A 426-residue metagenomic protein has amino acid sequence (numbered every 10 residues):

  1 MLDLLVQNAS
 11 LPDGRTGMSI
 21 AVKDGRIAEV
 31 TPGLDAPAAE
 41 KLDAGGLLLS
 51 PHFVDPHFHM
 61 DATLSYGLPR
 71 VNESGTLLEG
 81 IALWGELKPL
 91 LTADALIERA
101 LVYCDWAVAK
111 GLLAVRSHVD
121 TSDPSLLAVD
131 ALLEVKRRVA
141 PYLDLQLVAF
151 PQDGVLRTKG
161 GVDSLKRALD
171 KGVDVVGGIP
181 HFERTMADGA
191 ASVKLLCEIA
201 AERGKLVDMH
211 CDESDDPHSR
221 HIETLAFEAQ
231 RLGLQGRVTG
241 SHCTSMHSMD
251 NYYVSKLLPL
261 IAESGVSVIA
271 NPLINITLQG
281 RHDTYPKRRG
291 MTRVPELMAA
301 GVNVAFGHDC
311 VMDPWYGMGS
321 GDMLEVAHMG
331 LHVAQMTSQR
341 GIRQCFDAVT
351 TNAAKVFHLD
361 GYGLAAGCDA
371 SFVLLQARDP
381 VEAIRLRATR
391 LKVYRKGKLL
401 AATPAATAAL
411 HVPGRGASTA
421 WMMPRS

Functional and structural regions predicted by a protein language model:
M1-M18, V22-A28, P32-L34, I342-S426: Active-site microenvironment of metallo-dependent hydrolases
L2-V6, D35-T76, L101: Replace "His-x-His-based motif
A9, G25, G46, H57 (+11 more regions): Divalent metal-coordination and catalytic microenvironments
L64-L96, G172-V175, R203, H221-T239 (+3 more regions): Active-site gating loops and adjacent loop-to-helix segments of metal-dependent hydrolytic enzymes
Y66-H118, L126-R138, D163-D170: Alpha-helical scaffold segments that flank or form the walls of functional sites
L83-E98, V148-K159, P180-A187: Active-site mouth loops of central-metabolism enzymes
L127-P141, R157-S267, D283-F306, Y362: Histidine/acidic residue-rich metal-binding segments in metalloenzymes
L206, F227-V238, I274-L278, R288-L375 (+1 more regions): His/Asp/Glu-enriched, well-ordered alpha-helical/loop segment that forms or immediately abuts the divalent-metal
